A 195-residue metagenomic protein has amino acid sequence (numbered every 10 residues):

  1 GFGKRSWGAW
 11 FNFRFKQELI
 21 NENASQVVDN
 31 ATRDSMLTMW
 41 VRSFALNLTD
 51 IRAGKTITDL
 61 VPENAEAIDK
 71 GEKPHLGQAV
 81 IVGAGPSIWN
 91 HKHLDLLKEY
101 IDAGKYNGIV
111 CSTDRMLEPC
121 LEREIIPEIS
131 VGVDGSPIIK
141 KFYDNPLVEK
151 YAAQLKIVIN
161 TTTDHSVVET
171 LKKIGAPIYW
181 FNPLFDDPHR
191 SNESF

Functional and structural regions predicted by a protein language model:
G1-G108, P119-I129, I138, N145-Q154 (+2 more regions): N-terminal donor/sugar-recognition subdomains of glycan-related enzymes, prototypically the membrane-proximal stem
V110-S112: Conserved catalytic-core segments centered on acid/base and nucleophilic motifs
D114-L117, G132-I139, T161-T163, N182-D186: Short, acidic/turn-prone active-site loops that include or flank metal/cofactor- and phosphate-binding residues
K140, L147, A153, F185 (+1 more regions): Hydrophobic, small-residue-rich alpha-helical packing segments that form membrane-like cores
H165-F195: Active-site/ligand-binding-proximal alpha/beta "capping" segment
